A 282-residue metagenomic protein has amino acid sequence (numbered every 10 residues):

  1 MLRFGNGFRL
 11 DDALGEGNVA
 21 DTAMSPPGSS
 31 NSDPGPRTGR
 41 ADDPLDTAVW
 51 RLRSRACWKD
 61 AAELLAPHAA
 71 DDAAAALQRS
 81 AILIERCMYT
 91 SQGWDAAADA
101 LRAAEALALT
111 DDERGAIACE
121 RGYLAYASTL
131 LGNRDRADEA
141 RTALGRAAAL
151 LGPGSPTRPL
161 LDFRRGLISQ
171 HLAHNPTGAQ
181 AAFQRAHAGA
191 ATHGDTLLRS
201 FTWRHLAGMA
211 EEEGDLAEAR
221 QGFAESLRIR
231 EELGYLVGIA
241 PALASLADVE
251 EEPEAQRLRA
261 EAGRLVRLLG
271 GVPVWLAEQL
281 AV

Functional and structural regions predicted by a protein language model:
L2-V49, R53, E232-V282: C-terminal non-catalytic interaction modules
G39, A70, L77, D112-C119 (+3 more regions): Residue signature of alpha-solenoid helical repeat architecture, marking inter-repeat boundaries and helix-start
D43, A74, R79-A81, A116 (+6 more regions): Residue register of alpha-helical TPR repeats
A48, R79-R86, R121, S128 (+6 more regions): Structural register within alpha-helical repeat arrays
V49-A56, L83-D99, A125-R141, L167-A179 (+2 more regions): Short coil/turn connectors between adjacent alpha-helices in alpha-solenoid helical repeat scaffolds
A61, A97-A104, A140-A147, A179 (+6 more regions): Tetratricopeptide repeat
A69-A70, A108, A149-S155, H174 (+4 more regions): Short coil/turn linkers that connect adjacent helices within long alpha-helical scaffolds, especially alpha-solenoid
A118, L161-S169, A182, R199-A210 (+2 more regions): TPR/Sel1-like alpha-solenoid repeat signature
